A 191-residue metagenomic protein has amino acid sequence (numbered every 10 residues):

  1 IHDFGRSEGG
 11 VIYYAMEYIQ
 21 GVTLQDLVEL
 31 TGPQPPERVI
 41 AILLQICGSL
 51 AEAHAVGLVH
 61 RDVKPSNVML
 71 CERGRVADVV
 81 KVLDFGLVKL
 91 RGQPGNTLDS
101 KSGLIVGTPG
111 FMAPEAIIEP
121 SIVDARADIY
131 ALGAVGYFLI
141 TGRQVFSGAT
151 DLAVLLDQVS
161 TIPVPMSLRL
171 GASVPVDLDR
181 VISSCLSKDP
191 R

Functional and structural regions predicted by a protein language model:
H2-G10: Short beta-strand micro-motifs within the conserved protein kinase catalytic domain, predominantly in the N-lobe
R6, L44, L50-A51, A55 (+3 more regions): C-terminal lobe helix-coil module of Hanks-type protein kinase domains
G9-T23: Conserved short submotifs of the Hanks-type protein kinase catalytic core that shape the nucleotide-binding pocket
Y14, R38-S49: Conserved alphaE helix
T23-P35: AlphaC helix of the protein kinase catalytic domain
V59: Conserved catalytic-core element of eukaryotic-like protein kinases
D62: Conserved catalytic-loop position in the HRD/HxD motif
C71-I122, A149: Activation segment of protein kinases
